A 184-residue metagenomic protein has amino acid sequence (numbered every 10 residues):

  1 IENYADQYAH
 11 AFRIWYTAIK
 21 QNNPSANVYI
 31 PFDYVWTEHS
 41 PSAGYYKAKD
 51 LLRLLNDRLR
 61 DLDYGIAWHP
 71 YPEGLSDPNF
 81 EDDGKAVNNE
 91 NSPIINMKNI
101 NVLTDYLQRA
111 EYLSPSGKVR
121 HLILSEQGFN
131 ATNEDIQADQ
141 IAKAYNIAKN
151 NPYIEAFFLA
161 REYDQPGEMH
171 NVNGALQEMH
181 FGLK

Functional and structural regions predicted by a protein language model:
I1-N3, P78-K85, M169-G182: Surface-exposed, active-site-proximal loop segments in enzymatic domains
N3-D135: Noncatalytic carbohydrate-binding groove/subsite architecture in carbohydrate-active enzymes
R58, N133-K184: Aromatic-rich peripheral "rim/lid" segments of glycoside hydrolase catalytic domains that contact and position glycan
